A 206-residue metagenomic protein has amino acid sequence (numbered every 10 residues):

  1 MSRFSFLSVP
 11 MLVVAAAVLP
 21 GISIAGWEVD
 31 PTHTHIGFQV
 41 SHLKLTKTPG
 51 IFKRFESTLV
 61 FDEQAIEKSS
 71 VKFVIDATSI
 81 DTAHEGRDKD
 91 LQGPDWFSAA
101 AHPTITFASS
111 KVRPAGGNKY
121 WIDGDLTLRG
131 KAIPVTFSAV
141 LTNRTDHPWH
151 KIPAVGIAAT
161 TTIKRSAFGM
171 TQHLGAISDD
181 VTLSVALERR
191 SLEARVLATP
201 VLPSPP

Functional and structural regions predicted by a protein language model:
M1-M11: Bacterial N-terminal signal peptides that target proteins for export
G21-P206: Low-complexity, acidic/polar, glycine-enriched regions of mature
